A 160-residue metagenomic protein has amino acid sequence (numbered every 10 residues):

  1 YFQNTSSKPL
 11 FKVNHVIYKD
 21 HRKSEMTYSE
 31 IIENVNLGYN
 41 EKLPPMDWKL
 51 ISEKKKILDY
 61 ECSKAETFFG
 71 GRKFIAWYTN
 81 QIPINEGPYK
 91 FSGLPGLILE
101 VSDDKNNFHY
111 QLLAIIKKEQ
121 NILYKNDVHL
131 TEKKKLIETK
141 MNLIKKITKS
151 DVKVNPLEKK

Functional and structural regions predicted by a protein language model:
Y1-K160: Extended soluble regions of mature proteins
